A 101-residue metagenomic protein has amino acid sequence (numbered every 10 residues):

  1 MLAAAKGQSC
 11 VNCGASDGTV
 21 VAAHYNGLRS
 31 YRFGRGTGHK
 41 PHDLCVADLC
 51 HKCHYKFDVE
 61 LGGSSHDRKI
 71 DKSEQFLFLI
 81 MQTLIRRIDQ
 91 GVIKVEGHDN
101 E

Functional and structural regions predicted by a protein language model:
M1-N26: Short cysteine-rich loop/turn motifs with clustered Cys
L2, H24-N26, S30, G38-H42: Aromatic-enriched hydrophobic runs in primary sequence
A3-G7, V20, L44, K52 (+1 more regions): Extended, folded domain segments that form the structural surfaces/walls around functional sites
S16, G36, A47-H51: Short N-proximal segments of mature Sec-exported proteins
V21-G27, C50-F57: Histidine-centered catalytic micro-motifs
R32-C45, Y55-E101: Polybasic, low-complexity binding patches
